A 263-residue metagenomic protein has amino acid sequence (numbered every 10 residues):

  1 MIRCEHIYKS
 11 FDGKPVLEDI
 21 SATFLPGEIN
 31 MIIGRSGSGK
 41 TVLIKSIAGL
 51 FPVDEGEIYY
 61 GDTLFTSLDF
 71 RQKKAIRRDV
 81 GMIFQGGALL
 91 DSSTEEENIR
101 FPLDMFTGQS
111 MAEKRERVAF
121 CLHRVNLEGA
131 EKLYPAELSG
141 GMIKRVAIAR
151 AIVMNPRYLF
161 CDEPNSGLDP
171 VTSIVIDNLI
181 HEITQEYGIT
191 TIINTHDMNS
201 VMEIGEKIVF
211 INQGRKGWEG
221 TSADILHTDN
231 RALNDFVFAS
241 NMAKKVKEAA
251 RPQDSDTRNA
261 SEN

Functional and structural regions predicted by a protein language model:
A48: Helix-to-loop junction immediately C-terminal to a conserved catalytic motif
G56-L64: Conserved ABC transporter NBD signature motif
M111-G129: Conserved ABC ATPase "signature" region
Y134-L138, M142: Conserved ABC ATPase signature
V153-R157: A short, proline-enriched helix->beta-strand linker immediately N-terminal to the Walker B motif in ABC-type P-loop
L159-D162: Catalytic Walker B motif of ABC-type/P-loop ATPase nucleotide-binding domains
P170-T172: Helix N-cap at the start of a conserved alpha-helix in ABC-type nucleotide-binding domains
